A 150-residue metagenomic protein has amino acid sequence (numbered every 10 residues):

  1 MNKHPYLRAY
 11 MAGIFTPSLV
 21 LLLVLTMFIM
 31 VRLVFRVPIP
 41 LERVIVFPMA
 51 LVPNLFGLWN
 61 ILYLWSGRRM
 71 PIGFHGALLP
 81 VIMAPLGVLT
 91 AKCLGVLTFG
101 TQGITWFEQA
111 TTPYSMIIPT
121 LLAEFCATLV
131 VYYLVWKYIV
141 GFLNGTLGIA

Functional and structural regions predicted by a protein language model:
M1-V52: N-terminal signal-anchor transmembrane alpha-helix
A12-L25, M83-G87, F125-K137: Alpha-helical transmembrane segments of multi-pass integral membrane proteins
V24-M27, L55-L62, Y132, W136-V140: Alpha-helical transmembrane segments of polytopic integral membrane proteins, especially the permease/helical cores
V31-F35, L62, S66, M70 (+2 more regions): Membrane-interfacial segments
V46-I72: Canonical alpha-helical transmembrane segments
R69-G87, I117-I118, L122: Internal alpha-helical transmembrane segments of multi-pass membrane proteins
A77-T111, V131-Y132: C-terminal halves and exits of single transmembrane alpha-helices
G103-A150: Alpha-helical membrane-associated segments of multi-pass integral membrane proteins
